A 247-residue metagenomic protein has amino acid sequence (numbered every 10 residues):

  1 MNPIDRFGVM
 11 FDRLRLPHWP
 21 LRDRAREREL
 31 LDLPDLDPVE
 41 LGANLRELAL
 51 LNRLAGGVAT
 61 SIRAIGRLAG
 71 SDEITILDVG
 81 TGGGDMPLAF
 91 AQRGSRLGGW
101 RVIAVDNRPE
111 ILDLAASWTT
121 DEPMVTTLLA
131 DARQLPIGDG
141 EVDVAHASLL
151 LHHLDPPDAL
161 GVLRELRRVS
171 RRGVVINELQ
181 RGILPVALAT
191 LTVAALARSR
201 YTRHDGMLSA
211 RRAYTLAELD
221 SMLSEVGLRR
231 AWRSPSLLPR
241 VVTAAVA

Functional and structural regions predicted by a protein language model:
M1-L45: N-terminal, positively charged/glycine-rich alpha-helical extensions of SAM-dependent methyltransferases
P38-R63: Class I SAM-dependent methyltransferase Rossmann-like catalytic core, especially the SAM/SAH-binding loop
L77, G83-Q134: Class I SAM-dependent methyltransferase SAM/SAH-binding core
H146: A conserved beta-strand element that flanks and buttresses the S-adenosyl-L-methionine
L154-E165: A short, conserved alpha-helix within the catalytic core of class I
S170-L179: Conserved beta-strand signature within the Rossmann-like core of class I S-adenosyl-L-methionine
L179-S224, W232: C-terminal alpha-helical "lid/dimerization" subdomain adjacent to the S-adenosyl-L-methionine
R229-L238: Conserved S-adenosyl-L-methionine
